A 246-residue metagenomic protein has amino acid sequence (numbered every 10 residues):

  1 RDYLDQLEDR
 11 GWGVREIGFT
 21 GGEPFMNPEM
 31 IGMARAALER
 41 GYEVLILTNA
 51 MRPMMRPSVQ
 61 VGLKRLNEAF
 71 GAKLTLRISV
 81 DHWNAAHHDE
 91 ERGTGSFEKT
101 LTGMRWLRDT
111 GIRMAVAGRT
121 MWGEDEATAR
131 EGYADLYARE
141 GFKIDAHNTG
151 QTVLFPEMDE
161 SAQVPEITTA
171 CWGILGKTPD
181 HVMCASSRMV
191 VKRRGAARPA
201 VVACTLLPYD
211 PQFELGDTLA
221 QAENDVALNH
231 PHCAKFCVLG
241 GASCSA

Functional and structural regions predicted by a protein language model:
R1-D5, G22-A69, L76, V80-T102 (+1 more regions): Canonical radical SAM enzyme core domain
D2-T20: Short Fe-S-cluster ligation motifs
L7-G11, R40, F70, G103-M114: A structural motif corresponding to the C-terminal end of an alpha-helix and its immediate exit/capping segment
L7-W12, L63-G71, E140-I144: Alpha-helix termini
R15-F19, V44-I46, L74-I78, M114-V116 (+1 more regions): Hydrophobic faces of well-ordered beta-strands that scaffold small-molecule active sites in alpha/beta enzyme cores
T120-A127, K143-T169: Flexible glycine/acidic-rich beta-alpha junction loops that bind and position SAM and/or redox cofactors in anaerobic
E126-Y137: Active-site loop/helix belt of alpha/beta enzymes
A138, P156-A246: Accessory C-terminal segments flanking Radical SAM cores
